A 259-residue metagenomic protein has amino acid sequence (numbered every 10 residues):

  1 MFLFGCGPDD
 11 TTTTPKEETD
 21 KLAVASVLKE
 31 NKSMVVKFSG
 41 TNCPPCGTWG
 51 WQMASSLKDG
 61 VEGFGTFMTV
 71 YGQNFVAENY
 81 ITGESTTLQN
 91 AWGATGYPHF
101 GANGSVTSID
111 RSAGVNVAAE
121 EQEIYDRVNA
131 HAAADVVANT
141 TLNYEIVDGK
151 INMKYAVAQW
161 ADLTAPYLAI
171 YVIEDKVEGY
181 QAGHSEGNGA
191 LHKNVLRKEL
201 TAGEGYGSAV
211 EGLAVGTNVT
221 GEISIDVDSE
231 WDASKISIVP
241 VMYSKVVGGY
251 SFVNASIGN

Functional and structural regions predicted by a protein language model:
M1-F2, A54-V61, V128-A132: Hydrophobic, Leu/Ile/Phe/Ala-enriched alpha-helical segments that form helix-helix packing faces
M1-L3, T19, C46, D59 (+2 more regions): Compositionally biased, low-complexity repeat tracts
M1-M34: Bacterial Sec-dependent N-terminal signal peptides
C6, T41, K176: Residue-level signal for short, function-critical loop segments
K16-D20, T48-Q52, I151-K154, T220-G221: Short amphipathic alpha-helical surface micro-motifs
L22-T66, V70: Local sequence-structure signature of Cys/Sec-based thiol-disulfide redox active-site neighborhoods
M68-N259: Short, conserved sequence motifs used for protein processing/export or organelle targeting and for catalysis
